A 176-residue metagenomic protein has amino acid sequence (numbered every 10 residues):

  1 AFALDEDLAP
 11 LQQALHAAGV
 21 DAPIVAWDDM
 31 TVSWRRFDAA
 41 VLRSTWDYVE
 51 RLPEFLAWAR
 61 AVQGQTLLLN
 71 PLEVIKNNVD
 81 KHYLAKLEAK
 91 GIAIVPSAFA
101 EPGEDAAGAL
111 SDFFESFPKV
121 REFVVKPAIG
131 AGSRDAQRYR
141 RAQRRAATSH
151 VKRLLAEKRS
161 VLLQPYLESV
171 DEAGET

Functional and structural regions predicted by a protein language model:
A1-D105, D112: Conserved N-proximal alpha/beta basic substrate-recognition cap immediately N-terminal to, or forming the N-lobe
V41-R43, V124, L162: Structural motif
T45, A128, Y166-L167: Anionic group-transfer/hydrolysis microenvironments
L67, E122, S160-L162: Structural motif
I92, I129-S133: Short glycine-enriched loop/turn motifs at secondary-structure junctions
F113-V124: Acidic/histidine-enriched active-site and ligand-binding environments that engage anionic O-linkages
V124-K126, A136-Q137: Phosphate/diphosphate-binding glycine-rich loops and adjacent basic-rich segments that engage nucleotide
G132-R134, R140-T176: Phosphate-binding site of ATP-dependent enzymes
